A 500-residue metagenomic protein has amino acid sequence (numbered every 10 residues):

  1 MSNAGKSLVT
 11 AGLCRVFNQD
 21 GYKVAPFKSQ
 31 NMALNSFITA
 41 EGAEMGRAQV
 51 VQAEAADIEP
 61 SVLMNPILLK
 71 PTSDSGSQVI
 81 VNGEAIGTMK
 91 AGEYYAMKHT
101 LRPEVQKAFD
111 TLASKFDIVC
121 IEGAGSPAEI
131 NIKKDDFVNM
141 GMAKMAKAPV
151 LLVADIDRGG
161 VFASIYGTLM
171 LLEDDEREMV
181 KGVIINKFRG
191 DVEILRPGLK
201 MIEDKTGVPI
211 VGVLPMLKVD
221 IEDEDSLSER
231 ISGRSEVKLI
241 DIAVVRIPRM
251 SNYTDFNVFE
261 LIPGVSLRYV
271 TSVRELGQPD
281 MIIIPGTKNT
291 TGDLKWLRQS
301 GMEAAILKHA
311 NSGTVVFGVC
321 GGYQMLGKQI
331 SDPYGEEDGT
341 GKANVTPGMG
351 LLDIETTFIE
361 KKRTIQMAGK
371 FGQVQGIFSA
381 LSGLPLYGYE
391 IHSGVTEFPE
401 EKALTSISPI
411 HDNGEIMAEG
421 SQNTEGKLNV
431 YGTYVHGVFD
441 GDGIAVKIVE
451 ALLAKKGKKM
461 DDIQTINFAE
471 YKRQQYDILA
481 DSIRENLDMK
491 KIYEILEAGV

Functional and structural regions predicted by a protein language model:
M1-V315, D332, E360-K362, G372-V500: Flexible phosphate-sensing "switch/lid" loops adjacent to ATP/NTP-binding sites across phosphate-transfer
D223-S226, Q329-V345, I354-A368: Conserved phosphate-handling catalytic cores of large alpha/beta enzymes
C320: Catalytic nucleophile serine of serine hydrolases, specifically the conserved "nucleophile elbow" pentapeptide
M325: Conserved catalytic-site region of short-chain dehydrogenase/reductase
